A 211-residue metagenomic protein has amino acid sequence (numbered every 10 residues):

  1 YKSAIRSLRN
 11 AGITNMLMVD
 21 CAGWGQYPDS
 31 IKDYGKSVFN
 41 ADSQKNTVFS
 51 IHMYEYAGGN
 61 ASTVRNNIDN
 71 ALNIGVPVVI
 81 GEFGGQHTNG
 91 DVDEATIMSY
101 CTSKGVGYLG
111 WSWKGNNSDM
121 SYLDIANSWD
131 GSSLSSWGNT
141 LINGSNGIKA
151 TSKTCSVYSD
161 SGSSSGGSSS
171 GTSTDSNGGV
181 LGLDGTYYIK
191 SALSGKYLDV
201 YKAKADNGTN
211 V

Functional and structural regions predicted by a protein language model:
Y1-G107, W111, S121-N139: Extracellular glycoside hydrolase catalytic/binding regions
S37, K153-G179: Ser/Thr/Gly/Pro-rich low-complexity, disordered linker/stalk segments of secreted and cell-surface proteins
H52, V106, M120, S156 (+3 more regions): Intrinsically disordered, low-complexity segments enriched in small/polar residues
G115-S118: Histidine-bearing beta->alpha loop at or near hydrolase active sites
L123, S128, G147, S164 (+3 more regions): A generic signature of intrinsically disordered, low-complexity regions enriched in glycine/proline and charged/polar
D130-G162: Aromatic- and carboxylate-lined catalytic core of secreted/periplasmic carbohydrate-active enzymes
G171, D175-V211: Lectin-like carbohydrate-binding module/patch detector with strong preference for beta-trefoil
